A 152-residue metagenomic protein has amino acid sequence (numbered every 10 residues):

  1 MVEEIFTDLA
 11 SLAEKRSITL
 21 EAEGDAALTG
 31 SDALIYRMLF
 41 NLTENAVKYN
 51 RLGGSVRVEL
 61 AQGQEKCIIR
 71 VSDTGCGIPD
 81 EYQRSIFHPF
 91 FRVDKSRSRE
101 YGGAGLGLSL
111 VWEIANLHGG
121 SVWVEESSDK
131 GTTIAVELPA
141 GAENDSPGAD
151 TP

Functional and structural regions predicted by a protein language model:
S11-A22: Short conserved segments within the C-terminal catalytic ATPase subdomain
A27-L34: Conserved micro-motifs of the catalytic ATP-binding
A46-V47: Short helix-loop "hinge" at the ATP-lid/N-box region of the Bergerat-fold HATPase_c
G53-E65: Short beta-strand/loop element within the Bergerat-fold HATPase_c
D73: Acidic ATP/Mg2+-coordinating residue in the GHKL
I78-R92: Short conserved segment of the HATPase_c
G119-G120: Conserved glycine-rich
